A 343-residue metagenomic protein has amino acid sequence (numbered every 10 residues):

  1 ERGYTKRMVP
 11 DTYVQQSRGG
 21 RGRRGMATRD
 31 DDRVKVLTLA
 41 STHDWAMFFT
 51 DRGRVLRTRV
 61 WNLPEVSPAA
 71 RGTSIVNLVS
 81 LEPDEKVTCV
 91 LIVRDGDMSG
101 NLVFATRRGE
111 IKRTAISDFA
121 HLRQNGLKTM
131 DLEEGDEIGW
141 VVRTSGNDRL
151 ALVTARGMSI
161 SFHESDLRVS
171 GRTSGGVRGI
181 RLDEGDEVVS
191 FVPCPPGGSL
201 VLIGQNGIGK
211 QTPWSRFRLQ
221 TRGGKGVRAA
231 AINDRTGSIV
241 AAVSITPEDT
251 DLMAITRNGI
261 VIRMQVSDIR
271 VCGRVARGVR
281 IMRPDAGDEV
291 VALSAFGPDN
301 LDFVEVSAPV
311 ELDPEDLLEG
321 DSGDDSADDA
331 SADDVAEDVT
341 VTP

Functional and structural regions predicted by a protein language model:
E1-P343: Short, structured "edge-of-domain" segments at secondary-structure transitions
